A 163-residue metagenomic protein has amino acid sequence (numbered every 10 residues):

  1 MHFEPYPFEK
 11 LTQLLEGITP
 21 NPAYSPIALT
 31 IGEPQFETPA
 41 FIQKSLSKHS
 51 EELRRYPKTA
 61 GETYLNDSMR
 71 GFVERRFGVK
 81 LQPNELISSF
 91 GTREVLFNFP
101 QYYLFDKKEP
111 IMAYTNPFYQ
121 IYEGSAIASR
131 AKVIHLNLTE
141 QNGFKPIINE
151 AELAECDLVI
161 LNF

Functional and structural regions predicted by a protein language model:
H2-G91, N98: N-terminal small-domain helix-loop-helix segment of the aminotransferase-like
L53-F163: Conserved core of the PLP fold type I
